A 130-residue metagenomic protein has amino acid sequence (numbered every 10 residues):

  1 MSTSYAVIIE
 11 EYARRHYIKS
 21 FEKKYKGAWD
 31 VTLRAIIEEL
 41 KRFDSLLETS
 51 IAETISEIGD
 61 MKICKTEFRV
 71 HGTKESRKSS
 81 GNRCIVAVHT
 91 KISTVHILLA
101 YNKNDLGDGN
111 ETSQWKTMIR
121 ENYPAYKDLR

Functional and structural regions predicted by a protein language model:
M1-K78, K91-I92, N102-R130: Basic, Lys/Arg-enriched alpha-helical interface segments
S79-C84: Short, surface-exposed coil-to-beta transition loops
V88-H96: Active-site beta-strand-loop-beta-strand hairpin of nuclease catalytic cores that positions key catalytic residues
L98-A100: Short, well-ordered beta-strand segments in beta-rich or mixed alpha/beta enzyme and ligand-binding folds
